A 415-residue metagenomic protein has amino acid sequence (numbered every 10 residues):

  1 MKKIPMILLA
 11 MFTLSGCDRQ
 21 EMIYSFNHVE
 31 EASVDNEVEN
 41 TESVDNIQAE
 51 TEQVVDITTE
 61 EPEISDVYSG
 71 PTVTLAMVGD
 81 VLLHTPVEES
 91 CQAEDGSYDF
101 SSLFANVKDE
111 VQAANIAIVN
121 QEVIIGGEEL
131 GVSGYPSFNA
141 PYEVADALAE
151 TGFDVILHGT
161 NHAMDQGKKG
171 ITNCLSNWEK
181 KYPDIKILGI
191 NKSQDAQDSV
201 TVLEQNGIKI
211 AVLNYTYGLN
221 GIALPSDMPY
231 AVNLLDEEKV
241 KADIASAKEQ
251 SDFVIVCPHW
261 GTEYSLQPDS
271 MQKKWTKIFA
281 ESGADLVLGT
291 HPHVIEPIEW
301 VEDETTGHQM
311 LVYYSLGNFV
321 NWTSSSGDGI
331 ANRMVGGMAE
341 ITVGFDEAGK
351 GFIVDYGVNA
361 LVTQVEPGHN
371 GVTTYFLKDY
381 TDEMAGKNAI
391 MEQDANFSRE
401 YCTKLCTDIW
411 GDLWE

Functional and structural regions predicted by a protein language model:
M1-I4, L8: Positively charged n-region of N-terminal signal peptides that target proteins for export
L8-L9, E366: A periodicity- and composition-biased signal for non-globular, repetitive helical segments
L9-A10, C91: Enrichment for repetitive, rod-forming helical segments
T13-G16: C-terminal motif of bacterial Sec signal peptides marking the signal peptidase cleavage site
D18-E30, V44-E415: Acidic, metal/ion-coordinating pockets
S33: Terminal recognition/anchoring or ligand-binding modules at protein termini
